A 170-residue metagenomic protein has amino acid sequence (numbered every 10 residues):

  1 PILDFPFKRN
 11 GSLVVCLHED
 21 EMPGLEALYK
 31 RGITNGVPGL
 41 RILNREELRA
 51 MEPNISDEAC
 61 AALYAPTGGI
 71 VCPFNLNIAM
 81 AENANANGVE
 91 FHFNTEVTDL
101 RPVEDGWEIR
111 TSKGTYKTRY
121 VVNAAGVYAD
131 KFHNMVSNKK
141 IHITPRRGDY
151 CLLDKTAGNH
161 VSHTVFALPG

Functional and structural regions predicted by a protein language model:
P1-M51: Dinucleotide-binding Rossmann-like beta1-alpha1 core, especially the glycine-rich loop that anchors the ADP
S12-C16, A62-Y64, Y150: Short aromatic/hydrophobic contact patches that present stacked aromatics for nucleic-acid/ligand binding
D20, M51-C60, R101-E108: A short, glycine/Asx- and small/polar-enriched loop/turn that sits immediately N-terminal to a beta-strand
R41-N44, H92-F93, N123: General beta-strand structural signal in soluble alpha/beta enzymes
L63-Y120: Helical element adjacent to the flavin cofactor pocket in flavoenzyme catalytic cores
L100-G170: Flavin-dependent oxidoreductases
